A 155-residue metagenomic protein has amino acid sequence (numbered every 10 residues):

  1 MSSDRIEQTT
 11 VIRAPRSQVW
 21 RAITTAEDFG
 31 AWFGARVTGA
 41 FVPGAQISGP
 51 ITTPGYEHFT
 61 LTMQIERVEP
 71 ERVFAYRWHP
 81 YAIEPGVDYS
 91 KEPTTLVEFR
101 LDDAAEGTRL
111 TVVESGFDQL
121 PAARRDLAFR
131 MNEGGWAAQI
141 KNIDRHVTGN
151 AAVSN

Functional and structural regions predicted by a protein language model:
E7, E27-T62, S154: Short beta-edge strand/loop motif at the mouth of beta-sheet-based domains
Q8-T10, L61-R67, T94-D102: Hydrophobic/aromatic beta-strand elements that line small-molecule binding cavities or substrate pockets in beta-rich
R13-W32: Amphipathic alpha-helical segments
R16-S17, E66-V73, R100-R109: A short, structured loop/turn motif at beta-sheet edges
V19-W20, F29, I47, I65 (+4 more regions): Hydrophobic pocket/interface hotspot
T53-P85: Helix-adjacent hinge/juxtasegments
H79-E84, V113-L120: Short, solvent-exposed aromatic-acidic interface loops
G116-N155: A conserved amphipathic terminal alpha-helix motif
